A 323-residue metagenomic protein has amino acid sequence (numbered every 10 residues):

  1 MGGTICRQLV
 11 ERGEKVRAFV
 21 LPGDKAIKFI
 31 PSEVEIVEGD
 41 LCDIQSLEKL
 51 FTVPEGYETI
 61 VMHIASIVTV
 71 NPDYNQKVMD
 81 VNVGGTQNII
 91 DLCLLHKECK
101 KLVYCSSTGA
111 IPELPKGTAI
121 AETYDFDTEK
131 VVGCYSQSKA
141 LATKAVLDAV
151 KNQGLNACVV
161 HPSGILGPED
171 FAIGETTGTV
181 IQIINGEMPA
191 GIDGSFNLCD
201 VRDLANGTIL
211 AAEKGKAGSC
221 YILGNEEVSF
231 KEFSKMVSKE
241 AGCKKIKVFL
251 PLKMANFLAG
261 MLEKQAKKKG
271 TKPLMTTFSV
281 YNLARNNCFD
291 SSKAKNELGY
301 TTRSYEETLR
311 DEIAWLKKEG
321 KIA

Functional and structural regions predicted by a protein language model:
G2-G3: N-terminal Rossmann-fold NAD(P) dinucleotide-binding loop
D24, K28-I30, V34, E38-G84 (+2 more regions): NAD(P)H-binding glycine-rich loop region in Rossmannoid oxidoreductase-like domains and their noncatalytic homologs
V70, T108-T118, I165-G174: Conserved catalytic-site region of short-chain dehydrogenase/reductase
Q76, G84-C134: Conserved Rossmann-fold NAD(P)-dependent oxidoreductase catalytic core, especially the SDR/UDP-sugar
N88, L141, I173-E175, I192-E213 (+1 more regions): Substrate-positioning beta->alpha
V131-C158: Active-site Tyr-X1-5-Lys
Q153-L155, G167-G178, A211-Y221, C243-K245: Glycine/proline-rich active-site loop of Rossmann-fold NAD(P)-dependent oxidoreductases
G207-L274, S291, N296, E306-A323: Mid/C-terminal beta-alpha module of Rossmann-like enzyme folds, strongest in SDR-family dehydrogenases/epimerases
